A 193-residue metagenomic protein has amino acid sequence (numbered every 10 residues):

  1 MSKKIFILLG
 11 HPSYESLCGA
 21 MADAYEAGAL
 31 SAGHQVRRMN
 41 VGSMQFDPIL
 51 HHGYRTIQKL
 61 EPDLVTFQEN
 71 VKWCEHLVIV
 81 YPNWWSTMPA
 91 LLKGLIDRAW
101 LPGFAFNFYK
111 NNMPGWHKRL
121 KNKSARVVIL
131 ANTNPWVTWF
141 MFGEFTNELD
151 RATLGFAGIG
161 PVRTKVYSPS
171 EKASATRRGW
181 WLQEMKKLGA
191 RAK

Functional and structural regions predicted by a protein language model:
M1, H117-K121, G155-I159: Short glycine/proline-enriched loop/turn "hinge" motifs that connect secondary-structure elements and lie
S2-H34: N-terminal beta1-alpha1 ligand-phosphate binding loop
L9, N40, K165-S168: Residue-level recognition of beta-strand->loop/alpha-helix junctions
G10, V41, L130-N132: Cofactor-binding loop segments of dinucleotide-utilizing enzymes, especially the Rossmann-like FAD- and NAD(P)+-binding
A32-V36, I159-P161: A generic structural motif
R38-L60, T176-R178: N-terminal beta-loop-helix "entrance" segment that forms/cooperates in small-molecule cofactor or anionic ligand
L60-L149: Helix-loop-strand module that forms the ligand-binding subsite of alpha/beta enzymes
W136-K193: Glycine-rich phosphate/pyrophosphate-binding loop and the adjoining helix
